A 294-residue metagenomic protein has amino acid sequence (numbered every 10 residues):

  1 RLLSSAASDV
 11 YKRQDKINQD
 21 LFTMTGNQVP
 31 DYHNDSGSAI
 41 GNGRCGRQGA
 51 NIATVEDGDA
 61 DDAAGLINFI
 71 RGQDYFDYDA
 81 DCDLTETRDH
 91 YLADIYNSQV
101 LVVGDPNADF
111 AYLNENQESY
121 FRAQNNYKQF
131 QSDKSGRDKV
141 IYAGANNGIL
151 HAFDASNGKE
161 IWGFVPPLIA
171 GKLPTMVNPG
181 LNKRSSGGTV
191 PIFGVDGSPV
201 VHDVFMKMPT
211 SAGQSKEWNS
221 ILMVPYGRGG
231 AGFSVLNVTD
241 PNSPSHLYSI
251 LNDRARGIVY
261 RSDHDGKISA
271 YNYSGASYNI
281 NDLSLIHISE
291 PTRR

Functional and structural regions predicted by a protein language model:
R1, S5-L285, S289: A fold-level detector for beta-propeller and closely related beta-sheet-rich head/sensor domains
E290-R294: Short "domain-exit" segments at the C-terminal end of structured domains
